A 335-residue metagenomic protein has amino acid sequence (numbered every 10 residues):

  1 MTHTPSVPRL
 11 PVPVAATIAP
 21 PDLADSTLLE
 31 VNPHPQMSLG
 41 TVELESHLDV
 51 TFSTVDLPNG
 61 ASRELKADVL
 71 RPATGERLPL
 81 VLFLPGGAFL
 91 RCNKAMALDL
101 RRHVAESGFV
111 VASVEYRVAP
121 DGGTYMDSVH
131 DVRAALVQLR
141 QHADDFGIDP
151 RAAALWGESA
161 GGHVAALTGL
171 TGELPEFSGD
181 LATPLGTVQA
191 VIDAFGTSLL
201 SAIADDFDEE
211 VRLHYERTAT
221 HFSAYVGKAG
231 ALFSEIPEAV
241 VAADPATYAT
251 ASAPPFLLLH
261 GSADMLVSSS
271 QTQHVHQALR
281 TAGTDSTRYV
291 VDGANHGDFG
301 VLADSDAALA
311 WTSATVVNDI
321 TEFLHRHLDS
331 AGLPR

Functional and structural regions predicted by a protein language model:
T2-R335: Alpha/beta-hydrolase superfamily serine-hydrolase fold, recognizing
